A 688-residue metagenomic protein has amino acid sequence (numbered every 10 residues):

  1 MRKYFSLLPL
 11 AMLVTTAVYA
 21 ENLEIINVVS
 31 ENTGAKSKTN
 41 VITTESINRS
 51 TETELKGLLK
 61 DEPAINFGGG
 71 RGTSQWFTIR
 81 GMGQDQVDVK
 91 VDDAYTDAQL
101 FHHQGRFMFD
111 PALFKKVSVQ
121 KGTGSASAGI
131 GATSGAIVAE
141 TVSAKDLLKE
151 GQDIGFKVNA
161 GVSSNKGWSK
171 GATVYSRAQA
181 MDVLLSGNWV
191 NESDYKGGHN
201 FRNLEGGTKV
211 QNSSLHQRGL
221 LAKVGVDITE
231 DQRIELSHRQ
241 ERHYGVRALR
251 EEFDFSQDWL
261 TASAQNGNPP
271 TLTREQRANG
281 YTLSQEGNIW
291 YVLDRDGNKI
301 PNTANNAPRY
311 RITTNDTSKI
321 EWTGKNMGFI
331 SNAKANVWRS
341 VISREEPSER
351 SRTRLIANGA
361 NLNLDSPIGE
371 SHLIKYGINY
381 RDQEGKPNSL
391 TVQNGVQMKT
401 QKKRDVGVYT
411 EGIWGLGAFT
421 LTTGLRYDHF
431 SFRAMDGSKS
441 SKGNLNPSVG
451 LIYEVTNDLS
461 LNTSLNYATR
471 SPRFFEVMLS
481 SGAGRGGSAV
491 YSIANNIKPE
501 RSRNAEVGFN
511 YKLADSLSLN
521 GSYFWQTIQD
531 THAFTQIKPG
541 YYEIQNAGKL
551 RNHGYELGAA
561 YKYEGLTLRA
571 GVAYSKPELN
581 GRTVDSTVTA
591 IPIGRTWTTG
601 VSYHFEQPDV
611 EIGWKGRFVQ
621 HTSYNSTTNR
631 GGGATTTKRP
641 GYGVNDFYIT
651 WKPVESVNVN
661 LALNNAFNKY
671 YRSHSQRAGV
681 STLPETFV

Functional and structural regions predicted by a protein language model:
L7-P9, A20, R218, G225-T229 (+3 more regions): Conserved C-terminal beta-signal and adjacent last beta-strands/turns of outer-membrane beta-barrel proteins
E21-G151, E251, T317, V507 (+1 more regions): Acidic, small-polar-rich N-terminal luminal/periplasmic segments of exported/outer-membrane proteins
A136, T141-S176, G187, V210-S213: Short strand-turn segments of transmembrane beta-barrel domains in outer membranes, especially the first one or two
G151-G155, Y175-Y291, R295-A307, H621: Periplasmic-side early beta-strands and strand-to-turn transitions of outer-membrane beta-barrels
A160-S164, A178-A180, W189-S193, Q240-Y244 (+13 more regions): Transmembrane beta-strands of outer-membrane beta-barrel pores
E230-E241, G280-L283, V292, N306-N462 (+5 more regions): Face-selective signature of the C-terminal outer-membrane beta-barrel domain
N305-M327, T353, Q401-K403, E454 (+8 more regions): Outer-membrane beta-barrel signature, preferentially recognizing the C-terminal barrel domain of Gram-negative
I374, G415-L421, S518-I528, Q545-T628 (+1 more regions): Gram-negative outer-membrane beta-barrel transporters
